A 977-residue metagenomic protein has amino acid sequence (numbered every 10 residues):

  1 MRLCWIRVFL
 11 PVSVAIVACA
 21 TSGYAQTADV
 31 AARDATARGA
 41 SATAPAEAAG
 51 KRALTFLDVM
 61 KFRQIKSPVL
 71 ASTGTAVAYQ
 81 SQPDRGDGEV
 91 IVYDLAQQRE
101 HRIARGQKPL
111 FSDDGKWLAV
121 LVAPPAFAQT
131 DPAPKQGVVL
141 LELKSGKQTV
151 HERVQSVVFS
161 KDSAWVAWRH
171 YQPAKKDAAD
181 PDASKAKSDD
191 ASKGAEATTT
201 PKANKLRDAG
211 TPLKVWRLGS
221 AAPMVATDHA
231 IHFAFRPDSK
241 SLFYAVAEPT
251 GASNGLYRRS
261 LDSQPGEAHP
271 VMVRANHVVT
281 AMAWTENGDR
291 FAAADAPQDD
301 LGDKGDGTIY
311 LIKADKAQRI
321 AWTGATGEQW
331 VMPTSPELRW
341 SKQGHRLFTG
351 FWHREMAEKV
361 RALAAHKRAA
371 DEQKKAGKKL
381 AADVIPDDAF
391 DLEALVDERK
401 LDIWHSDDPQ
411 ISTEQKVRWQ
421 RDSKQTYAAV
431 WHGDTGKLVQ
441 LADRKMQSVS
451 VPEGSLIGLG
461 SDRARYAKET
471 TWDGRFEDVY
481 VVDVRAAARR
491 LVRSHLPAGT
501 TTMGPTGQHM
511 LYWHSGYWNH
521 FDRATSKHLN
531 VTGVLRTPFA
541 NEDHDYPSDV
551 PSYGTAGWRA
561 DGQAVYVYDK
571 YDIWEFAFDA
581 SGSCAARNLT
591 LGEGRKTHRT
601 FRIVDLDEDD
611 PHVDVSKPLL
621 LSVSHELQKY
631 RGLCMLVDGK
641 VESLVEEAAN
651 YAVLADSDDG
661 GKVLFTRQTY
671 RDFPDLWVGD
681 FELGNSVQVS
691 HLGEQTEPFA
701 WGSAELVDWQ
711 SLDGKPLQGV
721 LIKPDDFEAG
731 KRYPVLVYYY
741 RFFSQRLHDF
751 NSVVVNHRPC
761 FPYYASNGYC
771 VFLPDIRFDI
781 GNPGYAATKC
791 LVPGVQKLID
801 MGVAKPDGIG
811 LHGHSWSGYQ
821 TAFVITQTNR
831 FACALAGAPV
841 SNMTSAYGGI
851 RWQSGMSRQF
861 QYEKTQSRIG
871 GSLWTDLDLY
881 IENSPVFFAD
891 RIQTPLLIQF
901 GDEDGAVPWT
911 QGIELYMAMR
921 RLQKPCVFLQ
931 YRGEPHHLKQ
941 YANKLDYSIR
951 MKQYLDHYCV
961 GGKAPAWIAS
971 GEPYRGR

Functional and structural regions predicted by a protein language model:
M1-V12: Bacterial N-terminal signal peptides that target proteins for export
P11-S13, A18-T21, A25-P674, V678-G679 (+3 more regions): Beta-propeller folds
S335, S455, Y553, G562 (+20 more regions): Active-site lining segments that contact anionic ligands and/or coordinate catalytic metals
V439, L459, L529, W677 (+5 more regions): Hydrophobic/aromatic beta-strand patches that form the interior of the parallel beta-sheet core in alpha/beta enzyme
R463, S624, Q668, Y738-F742 (+2 more regions): Glycine-rich His-Gly loop
A524-F539, G582-K596, G639, E682-N685 (+11 more regions): Active/binding-pocket-proximal capping segment
V534-H544, L683-N685, S690-G808, H812-S815 (+1 more regions): Cap/lid segment of the alpha/beta-hydrolase catalytic domain
H748-R977: Active-site-proximal cap/loop segments of hydrolase catalytic domains
